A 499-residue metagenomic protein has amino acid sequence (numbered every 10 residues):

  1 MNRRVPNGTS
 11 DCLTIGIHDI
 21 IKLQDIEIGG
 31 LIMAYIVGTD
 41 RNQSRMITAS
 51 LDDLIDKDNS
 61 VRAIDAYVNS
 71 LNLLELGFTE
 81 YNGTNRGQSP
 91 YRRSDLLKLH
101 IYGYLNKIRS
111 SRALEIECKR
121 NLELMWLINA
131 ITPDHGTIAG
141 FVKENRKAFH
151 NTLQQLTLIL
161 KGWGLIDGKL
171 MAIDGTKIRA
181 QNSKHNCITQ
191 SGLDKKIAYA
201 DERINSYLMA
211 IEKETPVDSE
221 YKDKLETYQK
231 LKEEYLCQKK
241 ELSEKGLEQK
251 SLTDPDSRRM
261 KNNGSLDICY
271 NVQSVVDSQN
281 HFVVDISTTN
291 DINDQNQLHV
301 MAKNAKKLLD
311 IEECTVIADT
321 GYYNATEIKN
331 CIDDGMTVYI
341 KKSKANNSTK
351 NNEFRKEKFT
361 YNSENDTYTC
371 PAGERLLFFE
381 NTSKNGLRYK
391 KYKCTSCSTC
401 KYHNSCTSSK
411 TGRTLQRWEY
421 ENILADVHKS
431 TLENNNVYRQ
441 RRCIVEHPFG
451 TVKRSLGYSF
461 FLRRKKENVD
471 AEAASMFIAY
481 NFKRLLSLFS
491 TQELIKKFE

Functional and structural regions predicted by a protein language model:
V5-S10: Intrinsically disordered, low-complexity segments enriched in serine/proline and basic residues
D11-I32: Short, Lys/Arg-enriched N-terminal segments with co-localized hydrophobic residues within the first ~10-30 amino acids
I20, I28, G38-D40, H100 (+2 more regions): Anion-binding and metal-coordination hotspots
I36-Q43, A49-D53: Catalytic nucleotidyl-transfer cores of nucleotide-processing enzymes
D40-R45, Y91-D95: Short acidic alpha-helix initiation/capping motifs at coil-to-helix transition points, especially at protein N-termini
K57-I101, E419: Basic, short loop/linker segments at the boundary and entry of helix-turn-helix/winged-helix-like folds
